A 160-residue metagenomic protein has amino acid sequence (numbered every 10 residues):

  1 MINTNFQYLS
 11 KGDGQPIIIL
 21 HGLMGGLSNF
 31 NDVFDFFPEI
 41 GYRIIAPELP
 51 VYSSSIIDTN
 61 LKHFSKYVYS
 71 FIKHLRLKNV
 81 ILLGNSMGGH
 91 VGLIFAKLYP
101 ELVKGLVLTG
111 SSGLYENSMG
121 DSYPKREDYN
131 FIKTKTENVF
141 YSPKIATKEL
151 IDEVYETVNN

Functional and structural regions predicted by a protein language model:
N3, G12-G14, K73-N79, P100-E101: Active-site acidic short loop of glycosyltransferases
Q7-S54: Conserved HGGG/HGGXW glycine-rich cap/lid loop of the alpha/beta-hydrolase fold
N29-N31, S54-T59, N117-G120: Conserved catalytic-core motifs of eukaryotic protein kinase domains, centered on the activation segment
N31, Y69, L93-K97: Short, hydrophobic alpha-helix immediately C-terminal to the catalytic nucleophile
F34, E39, R43-L83: Active-site loop/oxyanion-hole signature of alpha/beta-hydrolase fold enzymes
G84, G88, G92: Gly/Ala-rich beta-loop-alpha elbow adjacent to hydrolase catalytic centers
L93-L98, V103-T134: Flexible "cap/lid" loop of the alpha/beta hydrolase fold
R126-N160: Conserved alpha/beta-hydrolase catalytic His-Asp/Glu region
